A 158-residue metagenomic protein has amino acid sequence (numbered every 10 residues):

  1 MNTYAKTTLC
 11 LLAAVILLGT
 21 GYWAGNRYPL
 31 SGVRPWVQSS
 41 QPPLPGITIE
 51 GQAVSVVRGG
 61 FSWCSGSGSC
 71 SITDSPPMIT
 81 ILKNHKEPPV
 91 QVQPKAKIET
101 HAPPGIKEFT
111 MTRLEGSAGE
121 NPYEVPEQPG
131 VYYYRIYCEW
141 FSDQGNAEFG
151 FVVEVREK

Functional and structural regions predicted by a protein language model:
M1-T7: Positively charged n-region of N-terminal signal peptides that target proteins for export
T8-W23: Hydrophobic membrane-insertion alpha-helices, especially the h-region of bacterial N-terminal signal peptides
T20-Q38: Sec-dependent signal peptide cleavage junction
R34-L82: Transition segment at domain starts
F61-A118: Mature extracytoplasmic domains of secretory-pathway proteins
E124-Y133: Surface-exposed, short loops/turns at beta-strand junctions within beta-sandwich domains
R135-A147: Short, exposed beta-strand-loop hairpins at the edges of beta-sheets in extracellular/periplasmic proteins
G145-E157: Edge beta-strands of extracellular beta-sandwich domains
